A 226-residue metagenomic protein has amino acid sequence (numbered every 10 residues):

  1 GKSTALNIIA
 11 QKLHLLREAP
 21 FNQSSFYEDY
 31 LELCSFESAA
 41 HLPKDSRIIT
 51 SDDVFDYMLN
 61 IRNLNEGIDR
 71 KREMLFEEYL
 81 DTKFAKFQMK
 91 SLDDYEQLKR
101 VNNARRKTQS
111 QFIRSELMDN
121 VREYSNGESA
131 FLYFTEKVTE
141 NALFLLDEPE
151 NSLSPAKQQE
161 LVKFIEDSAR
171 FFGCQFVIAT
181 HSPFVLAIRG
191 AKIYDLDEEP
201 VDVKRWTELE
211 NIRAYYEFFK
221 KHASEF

Functional and structural regions predicted by a protein language model:
S3-L143, P155, K204-F226: Phosphate-coordinating catalytic segments in nucleotide- and nucleic-acid-processing enzymes
L143-L145, V177: Structural motif
D147-P149: Walker B catalytic acidic pair
A156-V177, S182-F226: C-terminal lobe/lid and adjacent interdomain/linker elements of RecA-like ASCE P-loop ATPase modules
